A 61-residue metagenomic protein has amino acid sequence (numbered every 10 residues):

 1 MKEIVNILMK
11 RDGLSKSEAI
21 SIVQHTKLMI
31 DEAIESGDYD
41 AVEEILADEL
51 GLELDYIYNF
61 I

Functional and structural regions predicted by a protein language model:
M1-H25: N-terminal acidic leader/helix
S17, V23-Q24, M29-I61: Short, charge-rich amphipathic interface segments used for partner binding and complex assembly
